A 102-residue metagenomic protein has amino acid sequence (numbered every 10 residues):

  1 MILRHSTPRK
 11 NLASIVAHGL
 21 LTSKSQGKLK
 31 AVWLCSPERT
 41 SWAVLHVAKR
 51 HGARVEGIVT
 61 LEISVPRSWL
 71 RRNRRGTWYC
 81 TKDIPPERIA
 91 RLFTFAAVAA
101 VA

Functional and structural regions predicted by a protein language model:
M1, S23-V32, E38-A102: Conserved NAD+-utilizing ADP-ribose enzyme module
I2-T7: Short, hydrophobic/glycine-enriched beta-strand segments
P8, P37-E38: Helix N-cap/beta->alpha junction signal
P8-S25: Short aromatic-glycine-(Arg/Gly/Cys) micro-motifs in beta-strand/loop hairpins
